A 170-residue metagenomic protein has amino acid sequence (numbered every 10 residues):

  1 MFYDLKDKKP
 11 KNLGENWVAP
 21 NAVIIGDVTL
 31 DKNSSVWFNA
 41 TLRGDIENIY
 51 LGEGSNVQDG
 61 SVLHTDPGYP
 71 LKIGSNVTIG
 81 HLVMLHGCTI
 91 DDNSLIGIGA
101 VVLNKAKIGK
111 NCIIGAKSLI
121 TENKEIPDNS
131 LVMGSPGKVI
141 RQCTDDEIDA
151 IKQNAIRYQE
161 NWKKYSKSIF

Functional and structural regions predicted by a protein language model:
L5-K6, K11-P127, L131-V132, G137-V139: Structural signal for interior beta-strand "rungs" in well-ordered beta-sheet cores of soluble enzyme domains
R157-F170: Charged phosphate-binding loop/patch that engages nucleotide di/tri-phosphates or the phosphate backbone of nucleic
